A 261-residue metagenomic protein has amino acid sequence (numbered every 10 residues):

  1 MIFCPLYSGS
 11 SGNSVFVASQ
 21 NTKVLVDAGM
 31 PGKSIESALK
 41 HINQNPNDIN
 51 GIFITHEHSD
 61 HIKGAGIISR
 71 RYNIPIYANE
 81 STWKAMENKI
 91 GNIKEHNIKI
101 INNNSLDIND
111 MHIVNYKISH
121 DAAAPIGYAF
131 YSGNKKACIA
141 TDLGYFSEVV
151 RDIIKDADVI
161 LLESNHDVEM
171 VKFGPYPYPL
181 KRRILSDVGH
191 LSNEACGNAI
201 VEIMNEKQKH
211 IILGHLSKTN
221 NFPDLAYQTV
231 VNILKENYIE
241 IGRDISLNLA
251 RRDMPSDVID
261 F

Functional and structural regions predicted by a protein language model:
M1-H41, I126-D142, V159: Conserved beta-strand hairpin/beta-sheet module of binuclear metal-dependent hydrolase folds, prominently
C4-S14, H56-H61, E87, N115: Structured catalytic core of nucleotide-sugar glycosyltransferases
S11, H58-I62, K84-A85, A122-A123 (+3 more regions): Active-site environment of divalent metal-dependent phosphoester hydrolases
V26-G29, I49-E57, Y77-E80, C138-T141 (+3 more regions): Active-site neighborhood of phospho(di)ester-bond hydrolases with catalytic His/Asp-centered motifs
K33-N79: Active-site metal-binding motif and surrounding structural segment of the metallo-beta-lactamase
K63-Y72, E87-K89, N221-Q228: Metal-dependent catalytic neighborhoods of phosphoester/phosphodiester hydrolases
E80-G127, Y131-N134: Metallo-beta-lactamase
E148-N248: Cap/insert and terminal regions of metallo-dependent hydrolase folds
